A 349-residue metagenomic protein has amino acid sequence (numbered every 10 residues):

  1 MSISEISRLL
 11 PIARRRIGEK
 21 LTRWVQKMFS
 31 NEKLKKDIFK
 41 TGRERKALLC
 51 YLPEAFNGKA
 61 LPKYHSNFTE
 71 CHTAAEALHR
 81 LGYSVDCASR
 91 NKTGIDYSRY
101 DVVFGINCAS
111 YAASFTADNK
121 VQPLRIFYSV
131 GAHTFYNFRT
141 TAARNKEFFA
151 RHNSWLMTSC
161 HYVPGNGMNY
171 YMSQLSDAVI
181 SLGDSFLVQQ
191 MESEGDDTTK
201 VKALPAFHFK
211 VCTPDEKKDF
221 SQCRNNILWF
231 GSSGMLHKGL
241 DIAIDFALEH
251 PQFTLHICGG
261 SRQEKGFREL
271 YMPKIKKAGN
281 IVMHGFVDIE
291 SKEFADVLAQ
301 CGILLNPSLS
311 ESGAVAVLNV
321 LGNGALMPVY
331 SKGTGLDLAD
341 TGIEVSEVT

Functional and structural regions predicted by a protein language model:
S129-V163: Acceptor-binding helix/loop patch of EC 2.4 sugar-transfer enzymes, predominantly nucleotide-sugar-dependent
S159-V201: A short, active-site helix/loop in glycosyltransferases that binds the activated sugar's phosphate group
C212-K238, I244-L248, H256: Conserved donor-binding/catalytic core segment of Leloir-type glycosyltransferases
G259, R268-E290, A295: Nucleotide-activated donor-binding/catalytic signature segment of Leloir-type glycosyltransferases, i.e., the conserved
L304-L305: A short hydrophobic beta-strand element within the catalytic core of glycosyltransferases that build diverse glycans
L309: Aromatic "clamp/platform" in nucleotide-sugar-dependent glycosyltransferases that forms part of the donor/acceptor
A325-Y330: Short hydrophobic beta-strand element within catalytic cores of glycosyltransferases and related nucleotide-activated
S331, L336-T349: Change "using UDP/GDP/dTDP sugars" to "using nucleotide sugars
